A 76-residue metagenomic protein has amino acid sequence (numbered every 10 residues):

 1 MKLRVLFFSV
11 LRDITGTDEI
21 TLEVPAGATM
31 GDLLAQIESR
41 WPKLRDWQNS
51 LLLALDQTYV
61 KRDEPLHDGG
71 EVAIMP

Functional and structural regions predicted by a protein language model:
M1-P76: Ubiquitin-like/PB1-type beta-grasp interaction modules and other compact soluble beta-rich domains
